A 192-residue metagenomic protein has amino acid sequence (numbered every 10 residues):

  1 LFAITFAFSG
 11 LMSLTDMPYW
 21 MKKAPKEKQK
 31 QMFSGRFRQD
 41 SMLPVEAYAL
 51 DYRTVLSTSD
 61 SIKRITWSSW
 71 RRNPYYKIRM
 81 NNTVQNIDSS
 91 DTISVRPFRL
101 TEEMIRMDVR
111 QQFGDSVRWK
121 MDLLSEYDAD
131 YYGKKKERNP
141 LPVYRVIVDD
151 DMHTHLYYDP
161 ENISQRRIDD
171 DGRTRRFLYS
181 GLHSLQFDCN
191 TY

Functional and structural regions predicted by a protein language model:
L1-Y192: Conserved histidines in hydrophobic membrane contexts and catalytic metal-binding motifs
